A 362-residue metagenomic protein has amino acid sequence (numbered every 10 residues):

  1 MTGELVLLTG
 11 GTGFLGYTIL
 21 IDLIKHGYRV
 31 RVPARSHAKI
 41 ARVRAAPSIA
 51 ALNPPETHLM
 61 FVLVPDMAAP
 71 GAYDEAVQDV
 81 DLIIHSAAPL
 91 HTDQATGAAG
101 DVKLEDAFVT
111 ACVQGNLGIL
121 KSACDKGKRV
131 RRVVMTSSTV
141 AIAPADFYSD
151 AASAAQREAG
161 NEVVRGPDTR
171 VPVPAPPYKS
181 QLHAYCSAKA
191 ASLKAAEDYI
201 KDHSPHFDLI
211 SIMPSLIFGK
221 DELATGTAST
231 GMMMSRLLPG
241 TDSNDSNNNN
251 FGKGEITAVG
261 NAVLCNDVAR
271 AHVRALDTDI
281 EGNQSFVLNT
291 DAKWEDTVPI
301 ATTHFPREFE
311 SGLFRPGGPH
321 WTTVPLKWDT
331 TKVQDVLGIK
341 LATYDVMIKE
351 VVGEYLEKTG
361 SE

Functional and structural regions predicted by a protein language model:
G3-P33: N-terminal Rossmann NAD(P)H-binding glycine-rich loop of SDR-like oxidoreductase domains
R35-Q114: NAD(P)H-binding glycine-rich loop region in Rossmannoid oxidoreductase-like domains and their noncatalytic homologs
H85, Q94-K103, A107, A111-S180: Conserved Rossmann-fold NAD(P)-dependent oxidoreductase catalytic core, especially the SDR/UDP-sugar
R170-L209: Active-site Tyr-X1-5-Lys
P174-S180, K220, A224-V263: A conserved pocket-lining segment of Rossmann-fold NAD(P)-dependent short-chain dehydrogenase/reductase
H203-H206, G219-S235, R274-S285: Glycine/proline-rich active-site loop of Rossmann-fold NAD(P)-dependent oxidoreductases
A258-V259, A269-G318, E350, T359-E362: Mid/C-terminal beta-alpha module of Rossmann-like enzyme folds, strongest in SDR-family dehydrogenases/epimerases
P306-E362: C-terminal amphipathic/interface module of NAD(P)-dependent oxidoreductases and related NAD-binding regulators
